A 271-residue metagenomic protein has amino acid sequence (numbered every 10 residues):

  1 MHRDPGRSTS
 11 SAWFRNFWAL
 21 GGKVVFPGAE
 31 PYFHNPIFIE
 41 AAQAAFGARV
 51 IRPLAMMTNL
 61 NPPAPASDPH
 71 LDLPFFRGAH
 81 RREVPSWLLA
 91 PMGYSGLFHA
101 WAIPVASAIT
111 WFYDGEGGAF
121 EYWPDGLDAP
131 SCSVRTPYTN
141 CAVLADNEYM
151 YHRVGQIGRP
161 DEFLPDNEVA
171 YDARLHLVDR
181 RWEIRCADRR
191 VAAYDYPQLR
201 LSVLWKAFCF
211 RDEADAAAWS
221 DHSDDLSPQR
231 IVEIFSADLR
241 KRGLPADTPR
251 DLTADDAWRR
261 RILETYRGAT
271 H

Functional and structural regions predicted by a protein language model:
M1-A45, M57, P65-A66: Non-heme Fe(II)/2-oxoglutarate
M1-V24, Y94-W101, L175-Q198: Intrinsically disordered, low-complexity acidic Ser/Thr-rich regulatory segments
P27-N35, F98-W101, S133, Y196: Aromatic-acidic/polar surface patches that form glycan- and anion
Q43-F46, V50-I51, P63-R174: Catalytic core of non-heme Fe(II) oxygenases with the double-stranded beta-helix
M56-T58, A108-T110, V203-A207: A structural signal for short, well-ordered beta-strand segments
G115-T270: Catalytic core of Fe(II)/2-oxoglutarate
